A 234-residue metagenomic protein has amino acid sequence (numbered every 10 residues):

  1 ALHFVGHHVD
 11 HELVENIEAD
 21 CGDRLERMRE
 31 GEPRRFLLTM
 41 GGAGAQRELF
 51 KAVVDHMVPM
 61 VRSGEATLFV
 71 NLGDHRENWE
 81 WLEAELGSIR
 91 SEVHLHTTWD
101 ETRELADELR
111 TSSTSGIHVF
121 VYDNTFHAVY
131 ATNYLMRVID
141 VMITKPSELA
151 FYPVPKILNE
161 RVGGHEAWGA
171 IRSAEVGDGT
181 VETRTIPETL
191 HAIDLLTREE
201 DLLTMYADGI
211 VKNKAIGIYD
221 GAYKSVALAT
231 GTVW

Functional and structural regions predicted by a protein language model:
A1, E80-S91: Short, aromatic/basic amphipathic alpha-helical patches
A1-D55, N71-R76: A nucleotide-sugar donor-handling region in carbohydrate enzymes
H11-E26, R35, F126-L135, D140-V141 (+2 more regions): Active-site/ligand-binding-proximal alpha/beta "capping" segment
R35-L37, T67, P155: Residues that mark the start of a beta-strand
T67-E80, T97-D100: Glycosyltransferase donor-sugar binding loop
E92-A150: Donor nucleotide-activated moiety binding/catalytic core segment of transferases that use nucleotide-activated donors
L109, L195-W234: C-terminal amphipathic helix plus adjacent low-complexity, charged tail appended to glycosyltransferase catalytic
M142-E200: Catalytic binding pocket for nucleotide-activated donors in carbohydrate/polymer assembly enzymes
